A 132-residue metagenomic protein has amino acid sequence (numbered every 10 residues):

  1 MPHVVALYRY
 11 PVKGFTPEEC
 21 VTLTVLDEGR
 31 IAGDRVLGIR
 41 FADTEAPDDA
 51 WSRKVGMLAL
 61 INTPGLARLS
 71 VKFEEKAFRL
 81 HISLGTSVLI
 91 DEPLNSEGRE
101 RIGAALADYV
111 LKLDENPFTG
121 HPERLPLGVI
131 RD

Functional and structural regions predicted by a protein language model:
M1-D132: Electropositive, beta-rich accessory/interaction domains or terminal extensions that provide binding surfaces
